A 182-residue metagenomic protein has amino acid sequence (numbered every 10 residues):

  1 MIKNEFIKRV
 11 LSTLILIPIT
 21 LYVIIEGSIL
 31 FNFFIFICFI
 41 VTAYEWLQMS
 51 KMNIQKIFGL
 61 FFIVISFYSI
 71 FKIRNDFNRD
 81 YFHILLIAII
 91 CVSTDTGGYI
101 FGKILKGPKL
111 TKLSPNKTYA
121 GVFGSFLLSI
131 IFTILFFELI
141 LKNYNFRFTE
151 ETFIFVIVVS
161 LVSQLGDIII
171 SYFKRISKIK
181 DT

Functional and structural regions predicted by a protein language model:
M1-I2, D167: Helix-centric, low-specificity signal for extended rod-like, repetitive segments
I2-V159: Membrane-embedded alpha-helical bundles of polytopic integral membrane proteins
S93-K103, Q164-R175: Short helical (or helix-break) motifs at transmembrane helix termini and adjacent helical loops in multi-pass membrane
K106-T111, R175-T182: Juxtamembrane helix-boundary/capping and inter-helix hinge elements in multi-pass membrane proteins
